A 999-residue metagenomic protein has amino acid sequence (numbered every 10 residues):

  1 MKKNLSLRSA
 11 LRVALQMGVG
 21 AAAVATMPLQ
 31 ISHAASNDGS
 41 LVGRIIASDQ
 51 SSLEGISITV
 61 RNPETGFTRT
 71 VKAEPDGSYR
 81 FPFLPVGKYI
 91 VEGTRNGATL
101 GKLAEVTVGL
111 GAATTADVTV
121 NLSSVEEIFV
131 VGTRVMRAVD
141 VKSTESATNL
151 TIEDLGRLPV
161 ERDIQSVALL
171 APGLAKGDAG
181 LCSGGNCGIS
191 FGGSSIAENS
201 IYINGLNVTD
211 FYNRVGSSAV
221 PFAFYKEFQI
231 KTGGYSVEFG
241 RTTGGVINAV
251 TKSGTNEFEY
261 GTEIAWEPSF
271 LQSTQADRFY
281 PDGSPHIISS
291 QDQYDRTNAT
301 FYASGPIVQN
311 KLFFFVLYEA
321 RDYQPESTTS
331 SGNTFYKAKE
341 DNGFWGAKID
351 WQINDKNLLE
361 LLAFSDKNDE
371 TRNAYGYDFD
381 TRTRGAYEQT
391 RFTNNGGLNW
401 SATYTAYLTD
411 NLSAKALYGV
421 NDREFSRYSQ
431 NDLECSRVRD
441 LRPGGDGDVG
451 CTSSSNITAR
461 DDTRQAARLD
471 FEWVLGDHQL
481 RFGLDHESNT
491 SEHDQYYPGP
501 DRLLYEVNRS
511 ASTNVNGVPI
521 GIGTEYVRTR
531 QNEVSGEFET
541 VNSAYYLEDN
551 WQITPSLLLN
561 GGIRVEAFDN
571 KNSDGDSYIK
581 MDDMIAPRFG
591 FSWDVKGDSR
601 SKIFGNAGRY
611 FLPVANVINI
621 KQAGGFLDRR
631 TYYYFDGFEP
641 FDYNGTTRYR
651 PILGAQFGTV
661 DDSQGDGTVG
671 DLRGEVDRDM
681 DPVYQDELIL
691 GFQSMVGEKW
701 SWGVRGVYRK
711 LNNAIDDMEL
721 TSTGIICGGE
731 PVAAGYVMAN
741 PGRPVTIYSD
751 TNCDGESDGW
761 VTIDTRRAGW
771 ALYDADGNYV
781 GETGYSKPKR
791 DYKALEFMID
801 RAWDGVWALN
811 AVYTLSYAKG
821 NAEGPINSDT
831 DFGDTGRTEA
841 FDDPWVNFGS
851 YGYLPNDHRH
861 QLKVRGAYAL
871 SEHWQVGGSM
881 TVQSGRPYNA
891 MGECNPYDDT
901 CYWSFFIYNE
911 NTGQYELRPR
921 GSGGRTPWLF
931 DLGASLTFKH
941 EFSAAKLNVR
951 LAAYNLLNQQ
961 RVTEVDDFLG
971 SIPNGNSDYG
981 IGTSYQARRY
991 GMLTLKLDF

Functional and structural regions predicted by a protein language model:
L29-M136: Periplasm-facing N-terminal accessory domains of Gram-negative outer-membrane beta-barrel systems
E74, G97-A116, E127-S253, S284-I287 (+1 more regions): Periplasmic N-terminal accessory/gating domains of Gram-negative outer-membrane beta-barrel systems
G177, S573, I579-A586, G590-T783 (+3 more regions): Solvent-exposed loop/turn elements at secondary-structure boundaries
S290-T371, F392-K415, P587: Transmembrane beta-barrel wall of Gram-negative outer-membrane proteins
G332-Y336, C451-S454, T463, Q479-R600 (+6 more regions): Signature of Gram-negative outer-membrane beta-barrel scaffolds
D341, N357-Y546, D661, T721-S722 (+6 more regions): Replace "related TpsB outer-membrane translocases also match" with "some related outer-membrane beta-barrels such as
T554, L558, K699, G703-A890 (+1 more regions): Gram-negative outer-membrane beta-barrel transporters
K699, N712-N713, Y817-K819, I826 (+2 more regions): C-terminal beta-signal and adjacent terminal beta-strands/loops of Gram-negative outer-membrane beta-barrel proteins
